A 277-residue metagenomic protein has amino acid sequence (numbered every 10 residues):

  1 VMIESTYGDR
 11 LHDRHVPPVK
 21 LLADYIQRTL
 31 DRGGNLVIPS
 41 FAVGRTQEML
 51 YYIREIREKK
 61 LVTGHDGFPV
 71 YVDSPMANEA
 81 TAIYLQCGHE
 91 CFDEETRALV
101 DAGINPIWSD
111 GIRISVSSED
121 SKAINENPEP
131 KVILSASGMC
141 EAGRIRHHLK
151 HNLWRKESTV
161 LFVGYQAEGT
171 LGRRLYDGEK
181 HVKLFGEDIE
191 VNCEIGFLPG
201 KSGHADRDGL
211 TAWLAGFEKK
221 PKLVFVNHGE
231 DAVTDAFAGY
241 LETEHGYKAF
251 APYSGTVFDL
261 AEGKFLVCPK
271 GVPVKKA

Functional and structural regions predicted by a protein language model:
M2-A277: Acidic/His-rich, metal-assisted hydrolase cores and their charged scaffolds
